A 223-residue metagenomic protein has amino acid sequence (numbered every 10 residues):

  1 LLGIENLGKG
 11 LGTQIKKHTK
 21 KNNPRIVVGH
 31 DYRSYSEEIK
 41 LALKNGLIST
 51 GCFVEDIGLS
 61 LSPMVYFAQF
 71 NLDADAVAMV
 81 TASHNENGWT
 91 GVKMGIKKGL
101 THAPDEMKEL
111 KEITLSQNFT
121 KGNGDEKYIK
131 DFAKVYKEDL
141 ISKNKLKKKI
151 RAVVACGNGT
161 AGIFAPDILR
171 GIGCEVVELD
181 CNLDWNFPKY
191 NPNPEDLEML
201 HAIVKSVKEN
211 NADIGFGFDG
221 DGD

Functional and structural regions predicted by a protein language model:
L1-N45, S49-T50, E126-I150: An N-terminal, well-structured beta->alpha segment
L2, T90-A212: Gly/Ser/Thr-enriched, mixed-charge loops and adjacent short helices that form phosphate/oxyanion-binding elements
L11, L72, T114-Q117: Alpha-helix boundary/capping residues
T13-K16, R25-W89, I168-D223: N-terminal small/polar loop signature for handling phosphorylated ligands or for N-terminal nucleophile
